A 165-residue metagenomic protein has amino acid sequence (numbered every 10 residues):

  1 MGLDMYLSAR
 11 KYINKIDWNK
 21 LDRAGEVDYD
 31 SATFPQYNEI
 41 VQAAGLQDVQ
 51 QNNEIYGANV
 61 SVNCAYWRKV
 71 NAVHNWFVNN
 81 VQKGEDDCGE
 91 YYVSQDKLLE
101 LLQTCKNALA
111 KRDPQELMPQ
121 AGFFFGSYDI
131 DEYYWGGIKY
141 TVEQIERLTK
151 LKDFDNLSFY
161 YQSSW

Functional and structural regions predicted by a protein language model:
M1-W165: Acidic (Asp/Glu-rich) sequence patches and key acidic residues that form negatively charged surfaces used
